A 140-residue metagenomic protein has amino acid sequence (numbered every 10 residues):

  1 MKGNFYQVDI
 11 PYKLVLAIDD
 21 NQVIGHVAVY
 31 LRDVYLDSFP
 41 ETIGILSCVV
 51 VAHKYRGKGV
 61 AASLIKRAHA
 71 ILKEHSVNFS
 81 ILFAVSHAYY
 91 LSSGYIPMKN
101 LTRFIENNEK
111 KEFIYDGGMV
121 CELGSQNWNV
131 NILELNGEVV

Functional and structural regions predicted by a protein language model:
M1-V50: A conserved beta-strand-loop-helix scaffold within acyl/acetyltransferase catalytic domains
D19-Q22, K54, E122-Q126: Short loop segments at secondary-structure junctions
Y30-L31, L64-A68, K99-E106: Short acidic (Asp/Glu) patches
R32-V34, K54, H87: Short coil/turn motifs at secondary-structure junctions
L46-R56, V85: A short, internal acetyl-CoA/4′-phosphopantetheine-binding micro-motif in the GNAT/acyltransferase core
V51, G57-A70: Conserved acetyl-CoA-binding loop-helix of GNAT-fold acetyltransferases
E74-F79, A84-E109: Conserved active-site alpha-helix within GNAT-family acetyltransferase domains
F104-V140: C-terminal "cap" of GNAT-fold acetyltransferases
